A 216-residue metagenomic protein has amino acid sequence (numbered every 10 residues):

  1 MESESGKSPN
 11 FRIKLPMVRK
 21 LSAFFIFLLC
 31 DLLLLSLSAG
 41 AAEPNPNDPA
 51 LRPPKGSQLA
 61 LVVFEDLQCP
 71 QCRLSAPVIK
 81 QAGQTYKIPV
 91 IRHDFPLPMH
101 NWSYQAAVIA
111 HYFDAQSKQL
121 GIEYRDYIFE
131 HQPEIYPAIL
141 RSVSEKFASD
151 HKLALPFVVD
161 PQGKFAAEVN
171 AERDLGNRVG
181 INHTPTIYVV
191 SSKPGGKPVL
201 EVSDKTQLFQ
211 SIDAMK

Functional and structural regions predicted by a protein language model:
M1-S3, L37, K193: Generic detector of intrinsically disordered, low-complexity, polar/charged segments
E2-P9, P16: Cationic, amphipathic, low-complexity segments that mediate targeting or membrane/lipid association
F11-R12, F24-W102, G163-H183, S211-K216: Extracytoplasmic thiol/disulfide redox context detector
R19-S22: N-terminal Sec-pathway targeting helices
L32-L35, Q132-I135, G196: Amphipathic alpha-helical interaction segments
V63-E65, F95, I128-E130, P156-V159 (+1 more regions): A short, structure-level motif marking secondary-structure boundaries and short turns
L67, R73-F147: Structural alpha/beta surface segment adjacent to cysteine/selenocysteine redox centers across thiol/disulfide enzymes
E145-K216: C-terminal cap of thioredoxin/glutaredoxin-like
